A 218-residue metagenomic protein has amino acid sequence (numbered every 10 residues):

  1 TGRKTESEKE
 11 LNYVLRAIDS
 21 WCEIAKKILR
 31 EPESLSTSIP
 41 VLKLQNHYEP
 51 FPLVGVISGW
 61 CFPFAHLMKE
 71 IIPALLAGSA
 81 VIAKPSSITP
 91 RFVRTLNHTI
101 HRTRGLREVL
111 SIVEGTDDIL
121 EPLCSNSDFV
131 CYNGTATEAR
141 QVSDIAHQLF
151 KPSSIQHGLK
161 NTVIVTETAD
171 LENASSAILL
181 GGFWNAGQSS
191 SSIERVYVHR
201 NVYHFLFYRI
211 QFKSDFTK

Functional and structural regions predicted by a protein language model:
T1-L42: N-terminal Rossmann-like NAD(P)+-binding subdomain of aldehyde/semialdehyde dehydrogenases
L35-T103: Conserved small-residue-rich beta-alpha loop and adjacent elements that most often cradle the phosphate/pyrophosphate
K43-L44, S111-F129: A structured beta-alpha segment of the ubiquitous adenosine-cofactor-binding alpha/beta core
L53, R107-L110: Short acidic capping loops at alpha-helix termini that bridge into adjacent secondary structure
V54, C61, E114-P122, G134-Q141: Beta-loop-alpha module in the N-terminal Rossmann-like domain of NAD(P)-dependent dehydrogenases, especially those
I71-I72, L120, S175: Generic hydrophobic/aromatic pocket-lining and core-packing "Φ" positions
I72, F129-N133: Periplasmic-binding protein-like
R104, D128-F129, T137-K218: ALDH superfamily catalytic-core signature
